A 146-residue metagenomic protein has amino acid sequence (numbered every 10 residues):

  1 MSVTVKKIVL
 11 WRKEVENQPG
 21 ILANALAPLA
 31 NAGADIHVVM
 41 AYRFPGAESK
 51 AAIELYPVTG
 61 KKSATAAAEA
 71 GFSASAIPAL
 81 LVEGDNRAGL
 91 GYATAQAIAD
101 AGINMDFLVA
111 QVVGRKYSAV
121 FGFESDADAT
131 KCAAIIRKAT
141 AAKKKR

Functional and structural regions predicted by a protein language model:
M1-R146: A conserved regulatory-domain signal marking ACT and ACT-like small-molecule sensing domains and adjacent regulatory
